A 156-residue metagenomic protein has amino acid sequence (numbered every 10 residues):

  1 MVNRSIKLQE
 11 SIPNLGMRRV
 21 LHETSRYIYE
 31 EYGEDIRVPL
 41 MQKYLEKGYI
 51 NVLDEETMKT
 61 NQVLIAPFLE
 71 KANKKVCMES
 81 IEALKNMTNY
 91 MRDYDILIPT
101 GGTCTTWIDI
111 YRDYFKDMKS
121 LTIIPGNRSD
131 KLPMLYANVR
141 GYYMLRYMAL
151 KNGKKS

Functional and structural regions predicted by a protein language model:
M1-S5, T24: Gly/Thr-rich phosphate-binding beta-strand-loop-beta motif of the actin/hexokinase/Hsp70
S5-I6, Y94: A broad structural signal for short, well-ordered beta-strand segments within beta-sheet-rich domains
Q9-E10: Charge-patterned, long linear interaction tracts outside catalytic cores
V20-L21, S25-E30, E34-S156: Helical "lid/coupling" subdomains associated with nucleotide-phosphate turnover
